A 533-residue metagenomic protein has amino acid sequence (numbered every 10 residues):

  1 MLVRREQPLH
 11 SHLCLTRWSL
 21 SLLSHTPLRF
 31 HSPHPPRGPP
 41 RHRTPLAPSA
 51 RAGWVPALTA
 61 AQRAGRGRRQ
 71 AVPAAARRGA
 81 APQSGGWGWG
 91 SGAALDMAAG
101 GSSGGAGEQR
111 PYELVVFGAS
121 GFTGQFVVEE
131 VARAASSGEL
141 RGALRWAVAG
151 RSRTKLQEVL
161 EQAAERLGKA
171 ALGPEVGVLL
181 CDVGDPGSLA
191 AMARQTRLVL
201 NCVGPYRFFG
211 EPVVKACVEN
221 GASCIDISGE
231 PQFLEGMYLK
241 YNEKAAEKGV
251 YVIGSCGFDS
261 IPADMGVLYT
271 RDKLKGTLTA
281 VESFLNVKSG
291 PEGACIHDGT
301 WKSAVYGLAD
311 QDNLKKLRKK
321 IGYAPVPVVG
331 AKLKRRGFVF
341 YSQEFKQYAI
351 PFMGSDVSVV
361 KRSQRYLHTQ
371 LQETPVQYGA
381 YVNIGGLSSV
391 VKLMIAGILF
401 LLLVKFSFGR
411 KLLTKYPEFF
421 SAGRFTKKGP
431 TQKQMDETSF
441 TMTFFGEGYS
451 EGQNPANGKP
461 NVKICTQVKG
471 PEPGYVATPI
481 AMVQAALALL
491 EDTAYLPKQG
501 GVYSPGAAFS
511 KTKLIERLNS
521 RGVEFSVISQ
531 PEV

Functional and structural regions predicted by a protein language model:
A94-G107, P111, G249, D272-V533: C-terminal catalytic/substrate-binding lobe primarily of soluble NAD(P)-dependent oxidoreductases
Y112-A135: N-terminal Rossmann NAD(P)H-binding glycine-rich loop of SDR-like oxidoreductase domains
G142-A171: Glycine-rich phosphate-binding loop and adjoining beta1-alpha1-beta2 segment of Rossmann-like nucleotide-binding folds
L167-G184: Rossmann-fold cofactor-recognition segment
L179-Q195, P205: Conserved Rossmann-fold cofactor-binding substructure of NAD(P)-dependent oxidoreductases
A193-C202, C224-I225: N-terminal Rossmann-like NAD(P) cofactor-binding module of classical short-chain dehydrogenase/reductase
P205, A216-F233: ADP-ribose/adenylate-binding Rossmann-like module
S228-V250: Rossmann-fold NAD(P)-binding glycine/threonine-rich loop
